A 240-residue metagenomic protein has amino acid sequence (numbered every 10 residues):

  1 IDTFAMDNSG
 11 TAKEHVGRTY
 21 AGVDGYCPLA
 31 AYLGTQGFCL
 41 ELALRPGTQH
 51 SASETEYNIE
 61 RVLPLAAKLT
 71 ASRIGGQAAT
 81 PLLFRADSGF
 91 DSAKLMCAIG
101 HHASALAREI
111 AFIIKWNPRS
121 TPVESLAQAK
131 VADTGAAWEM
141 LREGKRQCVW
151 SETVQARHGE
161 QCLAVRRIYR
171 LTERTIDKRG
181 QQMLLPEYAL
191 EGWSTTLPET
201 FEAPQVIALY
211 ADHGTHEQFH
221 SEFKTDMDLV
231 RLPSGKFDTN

Functional and structural regions predicted by a protein language model:
I1-A31: Active-site-proximal, Lys/Arg-enriched surface segment that forms a nucleic-acid-binding/basic interface patch
I1-M6, G37, L82-D91, F112 (+2 more regions): Short, conserved catalytic/metal-binding motifs centered on acidic residues
G10, S92-A98, P122-A127: A short acidic (Asp/Glu
Y20-P28, E60, H102-T121: Acidic, His- and aromatic-enriched active-site or binding-groove loops in soluble protein domains that engage sugars
L44-K68: Active-site beta-loop-alpha junctions of metal-dependent nucleic acid enzymes, especially the RNase H-like/DDE
G75-G76, M96-R108: Short, surface-exposed basic-aromatic patches at helix termini and helix-loop junctions that form
R108-T225: An anionic, glycine-rich sequence signature occurring as long contiguous blocks
R231-N240: Basic, amphipathic alpha-helical segments enriched in Lys/Arg and hydrophobic/aromatic residues
